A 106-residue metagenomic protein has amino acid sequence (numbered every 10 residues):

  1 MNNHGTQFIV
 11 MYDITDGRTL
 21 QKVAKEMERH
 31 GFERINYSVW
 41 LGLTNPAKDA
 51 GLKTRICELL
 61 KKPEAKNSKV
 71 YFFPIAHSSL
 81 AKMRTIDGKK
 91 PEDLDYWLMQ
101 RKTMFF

Functional and structural regions predicted by a protein language model:
M1-A47: Extended, hydrophobic alpha-helical segments
D13-D16, D49, D87, D93-D95: Acidic-enriched, low-complexity/disordered segments with a strong bias for Aspartate over Glutamate
Q21-A24, G51-I56, I86-D87, W97-M99: Short amphipathic alpha-helical surface micro-motifs
E28-G31, L59-K61, K89-L94: Short, low-complexity, polar/charged sequence segments that are solvent-exposed and flexible
I35, V39-K82: Short, intrinsically disordered low-complexity segments
Y71-Q100: C-terminal structural segments of small proteins and small subunits
R101-F106: Short acidic DE-rich linear segments
